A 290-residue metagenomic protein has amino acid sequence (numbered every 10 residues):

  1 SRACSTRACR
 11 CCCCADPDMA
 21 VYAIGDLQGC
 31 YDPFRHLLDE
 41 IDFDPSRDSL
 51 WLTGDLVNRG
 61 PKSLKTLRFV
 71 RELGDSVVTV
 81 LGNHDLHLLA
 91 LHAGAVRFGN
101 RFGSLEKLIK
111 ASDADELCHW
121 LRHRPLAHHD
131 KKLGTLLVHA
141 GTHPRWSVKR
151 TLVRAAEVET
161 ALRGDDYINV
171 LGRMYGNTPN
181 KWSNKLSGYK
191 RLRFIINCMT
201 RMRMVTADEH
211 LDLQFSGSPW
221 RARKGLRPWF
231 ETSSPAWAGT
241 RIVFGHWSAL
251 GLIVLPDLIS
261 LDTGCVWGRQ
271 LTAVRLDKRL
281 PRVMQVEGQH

Functional and structural regions predicted by a protein language model:
C4, C9-C14: Cysteine-centered motifs
C12-L73, L86: N-terminal active-site segment of His-dependent metallophosphoesterases
A20-Q28, T135-G141, S260-L261: Active-site-proximal beta-strand elements of phosphoester/diester hydrolases
A23, L52, T79-V80, L136 (+2 more regions): Residue-level marker for buried hydrophobic side chains located in beta-strands that build the well-ordered beta-sheet
D26, D55, G82-N83, L121 (+3 more regions): Divalent metal-coordination and catalytic microenvironments
C30-D32, N58-G60, H84-A90, R145 (+2 more regions): Active-site environment of divalent metal-dependent phosphoester hydrolases
L64-L67, E72-K190: Active-site neighborhood of divalent metal-dependent phosphoester bond hydrolases
L152-H290: Acidic, His/Gly-rich catalytic cores of divalent-metal-dependent hydrolytic chemistry
